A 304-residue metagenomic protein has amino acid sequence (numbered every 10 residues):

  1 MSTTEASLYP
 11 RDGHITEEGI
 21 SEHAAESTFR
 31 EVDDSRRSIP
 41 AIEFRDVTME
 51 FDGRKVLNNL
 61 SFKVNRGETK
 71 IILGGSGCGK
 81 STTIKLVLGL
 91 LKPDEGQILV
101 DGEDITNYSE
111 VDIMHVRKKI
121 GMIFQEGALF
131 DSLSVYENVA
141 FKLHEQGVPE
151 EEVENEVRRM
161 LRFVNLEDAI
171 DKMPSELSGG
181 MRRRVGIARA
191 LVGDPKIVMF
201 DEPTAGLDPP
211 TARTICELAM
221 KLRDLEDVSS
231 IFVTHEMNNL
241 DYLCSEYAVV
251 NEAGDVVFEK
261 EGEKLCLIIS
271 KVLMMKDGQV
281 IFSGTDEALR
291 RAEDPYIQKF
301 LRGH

Functional and structural regions predicted by a protein language model:
L88: Helix-to-loop junction immediately C-terminal to a conserved catalytic motif
E103-D104, H144, E151-A169: Conserved ABC ATPase "signature" region
L133-A140: Short coil-to-helix segment of the ABC ATPase nucleotide-binding domain corresponding to the Q-loop/switch region
M173-L177, M181: Conserved ABC ATPase signature
V192-K196: A short, proline-enriched helix->beta-strand linker immediately N-terminal to the Walker B motif in ABC-type P-loop
V198-D201: Catalytic Walker B motif of ABC-type/P-loop ATPase nucleotide-binding domains
R213-E226, S245-E246, E263: Helical segment within the ABC ATPase nucleotide-binding domain
